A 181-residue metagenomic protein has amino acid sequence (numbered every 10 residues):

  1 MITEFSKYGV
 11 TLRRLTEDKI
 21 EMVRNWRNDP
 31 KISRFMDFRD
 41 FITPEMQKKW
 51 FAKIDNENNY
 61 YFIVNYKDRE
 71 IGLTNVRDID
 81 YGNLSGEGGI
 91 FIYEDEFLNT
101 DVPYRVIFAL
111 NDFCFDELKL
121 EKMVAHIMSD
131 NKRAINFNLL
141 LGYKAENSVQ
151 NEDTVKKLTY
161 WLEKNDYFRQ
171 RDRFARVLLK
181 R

Functional and structural regions predicted by a protein language model:
M1-M22, R27-D29, K67-R181: Acyl-donor (CoA/ACP) binding surface of acyl/acetyltransferases
E17-R24, P44, K48, A52: An amphipathic alpha-helix signature
D29-I32, N56: Short helix-loop boundary/capping segments at the starts of domains
K31-K49: Conserved GNAT-fold acetyl-CoA-binding loop/helix
I32-S33, Y60, K144: A general structural signal for well-ordered secondary-structure junctions
D37, Y61-F62, E121: Short, polar/charged, Gly/Pro-enriched helix-capping and turn/loop motifs at alpha-helix termini and inter-helix linkers
I42-E45, I54-D55, I92-Y93: Juxtamembrane/interface motifs at transmembrane-helix termini
F51-I63, G72: A short helix-loop-beta-strand connector motif used in the catalytic cores of GNAT acetyltransferases and, in some
